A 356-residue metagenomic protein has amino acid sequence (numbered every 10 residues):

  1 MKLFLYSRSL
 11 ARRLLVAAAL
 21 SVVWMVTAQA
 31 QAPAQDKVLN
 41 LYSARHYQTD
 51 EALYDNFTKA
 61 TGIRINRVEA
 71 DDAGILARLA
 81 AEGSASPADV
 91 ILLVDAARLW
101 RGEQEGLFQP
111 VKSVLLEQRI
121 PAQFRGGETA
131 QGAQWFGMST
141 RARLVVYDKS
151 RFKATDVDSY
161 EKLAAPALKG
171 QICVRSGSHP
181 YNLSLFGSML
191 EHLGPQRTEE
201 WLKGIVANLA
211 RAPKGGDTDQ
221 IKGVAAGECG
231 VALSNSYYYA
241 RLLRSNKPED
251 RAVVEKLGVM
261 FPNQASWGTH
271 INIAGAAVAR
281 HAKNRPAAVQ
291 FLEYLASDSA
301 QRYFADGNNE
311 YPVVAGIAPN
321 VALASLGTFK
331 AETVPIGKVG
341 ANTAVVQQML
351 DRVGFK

Functional and structural regions predicted by a protein language model:
Q31-W100, K356: Early extracytoplasmic/lumenal segment of secretory-pathway proteins
Y42-R45, Q131-W135, Y147-K149, T155 (+3 more regions): Short beta-strand->loop
V68-R78, S86-Q109, L115-I120, T140 (+1 more regions): Ligand-binding clamshell of periplasmic/extracellular solute-binding protein-like
S86-I91, Q109-V145, E161, I172-C173: A structural signal for short loop-to-beta-strand junctions that line the ligand-binding cleft of periplasmic/secreted
L99-L107, A130-D158, G187, I271-A276: Periplasmic solute-binding protein
G177, Y181-S184, S188-P262: Ligand-binding pocket segment of bilobal, Venus flytrap-like solute-binding proteins
A274-T333: Mature extracytoplasmic/periplasmic domains
A318-K356: Extracellular/periplasmic bilobal clamshell ligand-binding domains
